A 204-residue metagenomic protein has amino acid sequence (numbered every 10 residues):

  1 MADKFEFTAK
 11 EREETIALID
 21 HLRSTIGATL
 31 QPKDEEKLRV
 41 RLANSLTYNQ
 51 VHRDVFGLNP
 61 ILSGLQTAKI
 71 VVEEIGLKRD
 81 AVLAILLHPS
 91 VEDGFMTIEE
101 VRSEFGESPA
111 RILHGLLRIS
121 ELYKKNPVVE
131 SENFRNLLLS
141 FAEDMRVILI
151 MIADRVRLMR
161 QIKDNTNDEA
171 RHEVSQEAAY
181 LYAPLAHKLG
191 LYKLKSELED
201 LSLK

Functional and structural regions predicted by a protein language model:
M1-K204: Active-site helical microenvironments for divalent-metal-assisted chemistry
